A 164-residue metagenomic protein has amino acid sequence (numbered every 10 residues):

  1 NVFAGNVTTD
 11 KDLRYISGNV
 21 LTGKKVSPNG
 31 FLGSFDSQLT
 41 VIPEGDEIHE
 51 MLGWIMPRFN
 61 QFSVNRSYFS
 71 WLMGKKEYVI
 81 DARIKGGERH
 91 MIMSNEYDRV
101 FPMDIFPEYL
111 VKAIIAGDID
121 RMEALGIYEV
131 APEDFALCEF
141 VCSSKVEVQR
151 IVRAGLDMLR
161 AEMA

Functional and structural regions predicted by a protein language model:
N1-A164: Redox cofactor-anchoring modules in respiratory/redox and cofactor-processing assemblies
